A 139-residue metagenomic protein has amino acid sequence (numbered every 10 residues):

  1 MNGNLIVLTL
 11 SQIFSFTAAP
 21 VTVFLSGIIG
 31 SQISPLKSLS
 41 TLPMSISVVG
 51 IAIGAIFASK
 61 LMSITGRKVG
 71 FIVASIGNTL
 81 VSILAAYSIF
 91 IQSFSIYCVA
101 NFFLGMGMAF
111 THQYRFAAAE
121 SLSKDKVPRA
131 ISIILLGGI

Functional and structural regions predicted by a protein language model:
M1-S31, F102: Pair of pore-lining "gating" transmembrane helices in MFS-fold secondary transporters
N2-L5, Y87-V99: Helix-loop junctions at membrane interfaces in 12-TM secondary transporters
I13, F94-A109: Hydrophobic core of transmembrane alpha-helices in multi-pass small-molecule transporters, especially MFS/SLC-type
S26-I28, M108-L122: Intracellular juxtamembrane helix-capping segments at the cytosolic ends of symmetry-related transmembrane helices
K37-T41, L122-G137: Loop-to-transmembrane helix entry/capping segments in MFS-fold secondary transporters and related SLC/MFSD carriers
V48-I56, A109: Residue-level signature of mid-helix packing/kink "hotspots" within the transmembrane helices of 12-pass Major
G54-R67: Helix-to-loop junctions at the C-terminal end of transmembrane segments in multipass secondary transporters
I76-I91: C-terminal ends and interior cores of transmembrane alpha-helices in multi-pass membrane transporters/permeases
